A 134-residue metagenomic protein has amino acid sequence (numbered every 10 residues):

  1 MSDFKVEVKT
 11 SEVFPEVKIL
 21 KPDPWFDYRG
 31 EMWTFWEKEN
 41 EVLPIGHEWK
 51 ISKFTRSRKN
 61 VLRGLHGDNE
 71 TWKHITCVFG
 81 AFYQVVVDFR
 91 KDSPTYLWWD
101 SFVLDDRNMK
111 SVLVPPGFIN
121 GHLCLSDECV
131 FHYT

Functional and structural regions predicted by a protein language model:
M1-R107, E128: Non-catalytic, conserved peripheral segments adjacent to functional cores
L104-D127: Conserved metal-binding segment of the jelly-roll/cupin
S126-T134: A short hydrophobic beta-strand segment most commonly corresponding to one strand of the jelly-roll/cupin
